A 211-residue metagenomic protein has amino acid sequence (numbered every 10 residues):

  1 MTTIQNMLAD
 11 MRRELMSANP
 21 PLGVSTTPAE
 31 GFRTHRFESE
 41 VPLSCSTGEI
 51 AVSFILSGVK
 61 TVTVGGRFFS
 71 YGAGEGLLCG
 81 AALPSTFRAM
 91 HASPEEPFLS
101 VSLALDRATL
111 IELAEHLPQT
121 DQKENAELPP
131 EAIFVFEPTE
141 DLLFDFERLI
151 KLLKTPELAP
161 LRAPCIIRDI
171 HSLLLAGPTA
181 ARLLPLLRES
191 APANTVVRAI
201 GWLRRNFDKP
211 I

Functional and structural regions predicted by a protein language model:
M1-P28, R33-T34, V41-P42, A126-P130 (+1 more regions): A short, N-terminal "cap"/entry segment at the start of jelly-roll beta-barrel domains of the cupin/DSBH fold
V24-Q122: N-terminal regulatory/effector-sensing and dimerization cores that precede helix-turn-helix DNA-binding domains
C45, A159-P164: Alpha-helix N-cap/helix-initiation sites
E96, L153-P160: Active-site oxyanion-binding pockets that recognize sulfate/phosphate
L113-H116, E147, L161: A short secondary-structure junction signal
E115-F144: Aromatic/histidine-rich interaction motifs
V135-K154, A163-I167, H171-L175, T179-I211: A short, Lys/Arg-enriched amphipathic alpha-helix from helix-turn-helix/homeodomain DNA-binding modules
